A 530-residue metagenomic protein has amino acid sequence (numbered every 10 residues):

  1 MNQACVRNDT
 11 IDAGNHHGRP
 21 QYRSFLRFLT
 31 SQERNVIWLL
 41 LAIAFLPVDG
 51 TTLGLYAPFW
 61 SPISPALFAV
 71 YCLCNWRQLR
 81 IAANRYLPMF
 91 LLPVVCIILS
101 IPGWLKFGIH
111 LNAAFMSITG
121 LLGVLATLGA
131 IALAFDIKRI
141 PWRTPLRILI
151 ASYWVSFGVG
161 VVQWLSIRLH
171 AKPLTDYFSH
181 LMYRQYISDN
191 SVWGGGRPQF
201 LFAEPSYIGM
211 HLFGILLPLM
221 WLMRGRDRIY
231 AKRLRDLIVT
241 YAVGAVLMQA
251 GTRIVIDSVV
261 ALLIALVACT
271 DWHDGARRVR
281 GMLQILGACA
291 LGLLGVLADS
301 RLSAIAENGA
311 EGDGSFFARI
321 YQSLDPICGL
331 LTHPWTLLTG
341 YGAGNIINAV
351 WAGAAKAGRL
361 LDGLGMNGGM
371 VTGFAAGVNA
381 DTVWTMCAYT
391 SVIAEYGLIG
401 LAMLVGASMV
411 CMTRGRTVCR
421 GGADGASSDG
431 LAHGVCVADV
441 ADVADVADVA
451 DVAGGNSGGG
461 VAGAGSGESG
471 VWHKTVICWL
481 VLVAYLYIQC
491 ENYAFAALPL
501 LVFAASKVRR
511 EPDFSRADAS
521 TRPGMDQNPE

Functional and structural regions predicted by a protein language model:
Q21-R27, S64-Q78, I215-R226, I399-A426: Hydrophobic, aromatic-rich transmembrane alpha-helices and their immediate juxtamembrane boundary segments
R34-T51, P65-G129, L480-V483: N-terminal hydrophobic segments of proteins, predominantly signal-anchor/transmembrane helices of inner/organellar
N35-A44, K232-G244, V383, S391-E395 (+4 more regions): Loop-to-helix entry and N-terminal half of a specific, functionally important transmembrane alpha helix in multi-pass
G50-S61, G103-K106, L111-T119, A203-H211 (+3 more regions): Helix-loop-helix junctions and helix-breaking kinks within/between transmembrane helices of multi-pass membrane
A69-V70, V259-V267, H473-E530: Transmembrane alpha-helices of multi-pass inner-membrane enzymes
L146-F178, N190-G194, F200-A250, V255-T270: Alpha-helical transmembrane segments of multi-pass inner-membrane proteins
L165-I167, L266-G312, L331-T332: A membrane-periplasm/extracellular boundary helix in multi-pass inner-membrane enzymes that assemble envelope glycans
E311-Y321, W335-Y396: Long extracytoplasmic/lumenal interhelical loops at the membrane interface of multi-pass membrane proteins
